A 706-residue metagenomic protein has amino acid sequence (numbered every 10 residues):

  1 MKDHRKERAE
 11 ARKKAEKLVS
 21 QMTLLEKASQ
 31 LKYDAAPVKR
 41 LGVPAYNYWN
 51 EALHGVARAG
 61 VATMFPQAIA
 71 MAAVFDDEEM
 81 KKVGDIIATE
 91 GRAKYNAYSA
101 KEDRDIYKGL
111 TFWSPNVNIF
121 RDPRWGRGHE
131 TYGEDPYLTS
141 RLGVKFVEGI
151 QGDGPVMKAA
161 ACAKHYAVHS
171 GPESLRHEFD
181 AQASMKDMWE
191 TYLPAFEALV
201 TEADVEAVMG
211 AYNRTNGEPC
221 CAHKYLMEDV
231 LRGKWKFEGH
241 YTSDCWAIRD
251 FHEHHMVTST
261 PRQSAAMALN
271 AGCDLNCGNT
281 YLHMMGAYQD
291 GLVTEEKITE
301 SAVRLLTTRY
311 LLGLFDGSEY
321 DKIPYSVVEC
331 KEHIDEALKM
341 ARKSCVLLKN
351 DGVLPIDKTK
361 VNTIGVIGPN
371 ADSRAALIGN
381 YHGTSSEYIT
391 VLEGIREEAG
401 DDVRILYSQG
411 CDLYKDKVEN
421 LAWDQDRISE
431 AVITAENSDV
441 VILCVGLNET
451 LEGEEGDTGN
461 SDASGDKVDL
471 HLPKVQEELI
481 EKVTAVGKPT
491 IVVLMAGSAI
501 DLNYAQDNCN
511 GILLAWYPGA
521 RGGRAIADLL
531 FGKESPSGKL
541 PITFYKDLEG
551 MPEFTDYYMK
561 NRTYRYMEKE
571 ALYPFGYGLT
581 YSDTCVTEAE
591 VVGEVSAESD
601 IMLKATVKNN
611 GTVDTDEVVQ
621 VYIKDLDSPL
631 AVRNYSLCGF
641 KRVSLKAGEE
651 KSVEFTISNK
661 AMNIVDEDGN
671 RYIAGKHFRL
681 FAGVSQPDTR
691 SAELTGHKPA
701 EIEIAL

Functional and structural regions predicted by a protein language model:
M1-D668, A674-D688, L706: Glycoside hydrolase catalytic-domain context in secreted enzymes
R690-L706: Short beta-strand elements
